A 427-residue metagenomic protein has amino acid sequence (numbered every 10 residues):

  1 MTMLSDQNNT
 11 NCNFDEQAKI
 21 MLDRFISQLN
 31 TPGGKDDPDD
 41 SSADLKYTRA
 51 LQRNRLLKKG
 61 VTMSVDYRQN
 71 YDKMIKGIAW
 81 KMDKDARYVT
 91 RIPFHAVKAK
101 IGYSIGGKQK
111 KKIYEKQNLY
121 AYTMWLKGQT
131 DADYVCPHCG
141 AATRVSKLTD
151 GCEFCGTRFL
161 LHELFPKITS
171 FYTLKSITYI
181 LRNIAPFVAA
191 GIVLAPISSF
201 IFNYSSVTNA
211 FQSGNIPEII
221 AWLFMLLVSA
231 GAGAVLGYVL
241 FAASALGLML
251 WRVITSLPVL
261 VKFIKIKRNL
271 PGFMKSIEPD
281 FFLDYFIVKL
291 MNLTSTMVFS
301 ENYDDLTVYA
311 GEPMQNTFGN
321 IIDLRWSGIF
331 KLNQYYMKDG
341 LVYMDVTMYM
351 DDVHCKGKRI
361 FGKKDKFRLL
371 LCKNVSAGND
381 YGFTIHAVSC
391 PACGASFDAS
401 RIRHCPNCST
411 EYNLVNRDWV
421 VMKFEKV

Functional and structural regions predicted by a protein language model:
M1-D66, T255-R325, P391-A392, S396 (+3 more regions): Core segments of small alpha/beta cavity-forming domains
R55-G106, G319-K364: Surface-exposed, charged secondary-structure patches
Q129-V135, K147-L148, F383-V388, A399-R401: Short metal-coordination and nucleic-acid-contact micro-motifs, chiefly zinc-binding Cys/His arrays
C136-C139, C152-C155, C390-C393, C405-C408: Short cysteine-rich clusters marking metal-coordination/redox-active sites
A141-V145, L160, D398, N413: Short functional micro-motifs and their immediate structural scaffolds
C155-I168, S409-W419: Short Cys/His-rich micro-motifs in 6-15 aa windows
R182-S206: Canonical alpha-helical transmembrane segments of integral membrane proteins
S205-F241: Hydrophobic alpha-helical transmembrane segments
